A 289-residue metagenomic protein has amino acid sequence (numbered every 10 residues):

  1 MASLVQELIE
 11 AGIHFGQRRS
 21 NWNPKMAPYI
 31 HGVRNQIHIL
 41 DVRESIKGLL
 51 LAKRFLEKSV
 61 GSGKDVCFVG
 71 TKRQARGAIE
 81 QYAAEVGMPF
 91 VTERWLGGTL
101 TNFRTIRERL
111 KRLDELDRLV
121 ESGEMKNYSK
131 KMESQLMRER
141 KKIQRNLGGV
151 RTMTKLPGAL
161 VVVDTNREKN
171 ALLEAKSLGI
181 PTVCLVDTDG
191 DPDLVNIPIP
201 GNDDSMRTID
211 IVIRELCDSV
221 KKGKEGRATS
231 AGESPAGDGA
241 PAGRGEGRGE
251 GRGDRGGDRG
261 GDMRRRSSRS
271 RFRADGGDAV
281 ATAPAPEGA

Functional and structural regions predicted by a protein language model:
M1-K64, T71-K72, R76-L119, K130-E133 (+1 more regions): N-terminal cationic and glycine-rich segments that engage phosphates or anionic surfaces
G12, F68, L160, V212: Residue-level signature of catalytic and energy-coupling elements of molecular machines, predominantly ATP/GTP-dependent
F15-Q17, M125, R145-M153, K221-T229: Active-site phosphate-binding and catalytic loops of NTP-dependent enzymes
G63-D65, V69, L156, D164: Membrane topogenic/interface segments and analogous intrinsically disordered interaction regions
V86, V91-P192: Long, charge-patterned amphipathic alpha-helical coiled-coil/hairpin "stalk" segments used as oligomerization
A171-E174, L178-E233: Short glycine/threonine-rich loop/turn motifs
E233-A279: Arginine-glycine-rich low-complexity intrinsically disordered regions
G276-A289: Low-complexity, prion-like intrinsically disordered regions of RNA granule-associated mRNA regulation factors, enriched
